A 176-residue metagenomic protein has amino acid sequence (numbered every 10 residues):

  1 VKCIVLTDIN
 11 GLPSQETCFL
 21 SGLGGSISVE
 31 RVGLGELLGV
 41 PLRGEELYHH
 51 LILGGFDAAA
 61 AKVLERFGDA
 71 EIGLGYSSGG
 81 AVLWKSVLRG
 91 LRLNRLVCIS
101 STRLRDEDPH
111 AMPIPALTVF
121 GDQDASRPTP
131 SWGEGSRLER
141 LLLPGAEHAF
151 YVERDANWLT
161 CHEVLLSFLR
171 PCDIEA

Functional and structural regions predicted by a protein language model:
V1-F67: Serine-hydrolase catalytic machinery in alpha/beta-hydrolase-like enzymes
I72-L74, L96: Conserved alpha/beta-hydrolase fold motif
L74-L83: Gly/Ala-rich beta-loop-alpha elbow adjacent to hydrolase catalytic centers
V82-S86, E107: Hydrolases whose catalytic domains are alpha/beta-hydrolase-1, hotdog thioesterase, or metallo-beta-lactamase-like
L91-R103: A conserved short beta-strand
T118-F120: Short beta-strand/loop motif that positions the catalytic acidic residue of the alpha/beta-hydrolase fold
S126-E139: Conserved loop-alpha-helix segment in the C-terminal half of the alpha/beta-hydrolase fold that carries the catalytic
A146-L159: Catalytic histidine-centered segment of alpha/beta-hydrolase-like enzymes
